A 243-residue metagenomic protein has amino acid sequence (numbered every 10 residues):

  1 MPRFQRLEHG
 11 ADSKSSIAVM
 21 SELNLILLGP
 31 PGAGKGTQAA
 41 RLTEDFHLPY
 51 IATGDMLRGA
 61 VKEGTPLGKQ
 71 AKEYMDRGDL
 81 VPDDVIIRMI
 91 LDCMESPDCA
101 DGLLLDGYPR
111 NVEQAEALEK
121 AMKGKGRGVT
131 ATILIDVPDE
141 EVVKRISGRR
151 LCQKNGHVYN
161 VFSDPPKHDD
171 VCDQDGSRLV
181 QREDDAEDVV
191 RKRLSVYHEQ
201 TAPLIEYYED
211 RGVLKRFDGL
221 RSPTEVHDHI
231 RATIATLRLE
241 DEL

Functional and structural regions predicted by a protein language model:
P2-L243: Glycine-rich phosphate-binding loop of ATP-dependent small-molecule kinases
